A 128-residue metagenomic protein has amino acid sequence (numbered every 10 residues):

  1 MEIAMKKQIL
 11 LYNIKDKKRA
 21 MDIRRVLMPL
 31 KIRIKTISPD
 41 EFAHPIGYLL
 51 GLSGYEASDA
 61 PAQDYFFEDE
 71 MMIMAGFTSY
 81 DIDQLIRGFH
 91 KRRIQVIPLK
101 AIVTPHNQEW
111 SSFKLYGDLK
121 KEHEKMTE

Functional and structural regions predicted by a protein language model:
M1-L52: N-terminal, charge-rich interaction modules
A4-Q8, Y65-E70, V96: Glycine-rich, often proline-containing surface loops adjacent to acidic residues and nearby aromatics that form
Q8, R19-D22, P29, K35 (+1 more regions): Helix-rich interaction surfaces within compact, conserved domain-sized segments that mediate assembly or partner
K15, D40-A43, T78, T104-Q108: Short beta-alpha junction loops
K18-A20, A57-S58, Q63, A101: Residue-level detector of functional hotspots within protein domains
F42-I73: Short, intrinsically disordered low-complexity segments
L50-E56, M74-Y80, S111-K120: Noncatalytic linker/hinge segments flanking ATPase motor cores
P61-R92: Mid-chain, well-packed structural core segment of small domains
